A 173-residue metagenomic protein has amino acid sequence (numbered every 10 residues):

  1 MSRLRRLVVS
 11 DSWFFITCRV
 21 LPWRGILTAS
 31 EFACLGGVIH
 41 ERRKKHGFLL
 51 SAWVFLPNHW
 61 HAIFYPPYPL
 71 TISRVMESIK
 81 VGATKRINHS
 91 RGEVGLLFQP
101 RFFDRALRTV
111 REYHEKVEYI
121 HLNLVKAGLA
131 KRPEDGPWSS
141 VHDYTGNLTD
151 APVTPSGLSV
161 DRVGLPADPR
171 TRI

Functional and structural regions predicted by a protein language model:
M1-I173: Short catalytic/metal-binding and nucleic-acid-binding patches
